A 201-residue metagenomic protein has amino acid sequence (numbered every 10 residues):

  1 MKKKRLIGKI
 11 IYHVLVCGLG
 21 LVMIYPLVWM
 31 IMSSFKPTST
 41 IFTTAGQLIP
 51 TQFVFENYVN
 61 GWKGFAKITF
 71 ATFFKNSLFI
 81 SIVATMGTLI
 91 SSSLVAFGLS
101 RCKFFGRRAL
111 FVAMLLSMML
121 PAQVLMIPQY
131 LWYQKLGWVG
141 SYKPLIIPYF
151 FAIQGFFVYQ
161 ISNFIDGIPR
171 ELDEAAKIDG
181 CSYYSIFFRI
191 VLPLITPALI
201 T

Functional and structural regions predicted by a protein language model:
K2-T201: A structural signal for multi-pass alpha-helical bundles of membrane permease subunits that mediate small-molecule
